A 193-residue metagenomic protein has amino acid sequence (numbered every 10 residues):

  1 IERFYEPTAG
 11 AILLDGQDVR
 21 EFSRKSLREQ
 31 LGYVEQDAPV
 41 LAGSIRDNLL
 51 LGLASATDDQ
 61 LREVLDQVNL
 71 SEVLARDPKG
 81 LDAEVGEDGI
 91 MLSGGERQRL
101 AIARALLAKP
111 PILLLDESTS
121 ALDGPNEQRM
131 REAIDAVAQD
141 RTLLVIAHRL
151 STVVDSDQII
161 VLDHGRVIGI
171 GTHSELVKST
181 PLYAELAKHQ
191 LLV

Functional and structural regions predicted by a protein language model:
E2-F4, K25-V40, I45-L50, V64-V68 (+1 more regions): ABC-family ATPase nucleotide-binding domain "signature/switch" substructure
T8-A11, H164: Conserved coupling/switch loops of ABC nucleotide-binding domains, chiefly the family-specific signature
G10-Q17, L27: Conserved ABC transporter NBD signature motif
L50-D58, S71: ABC-type ATPase nucleotide-binding domains, specifically the catalytic core motifs of the NBD
S71-P78: Conserved H-loop
K178-V193: C-terminal boundary and immediately downstream tail of ABC-type ATPase nucleotide-binding domains
